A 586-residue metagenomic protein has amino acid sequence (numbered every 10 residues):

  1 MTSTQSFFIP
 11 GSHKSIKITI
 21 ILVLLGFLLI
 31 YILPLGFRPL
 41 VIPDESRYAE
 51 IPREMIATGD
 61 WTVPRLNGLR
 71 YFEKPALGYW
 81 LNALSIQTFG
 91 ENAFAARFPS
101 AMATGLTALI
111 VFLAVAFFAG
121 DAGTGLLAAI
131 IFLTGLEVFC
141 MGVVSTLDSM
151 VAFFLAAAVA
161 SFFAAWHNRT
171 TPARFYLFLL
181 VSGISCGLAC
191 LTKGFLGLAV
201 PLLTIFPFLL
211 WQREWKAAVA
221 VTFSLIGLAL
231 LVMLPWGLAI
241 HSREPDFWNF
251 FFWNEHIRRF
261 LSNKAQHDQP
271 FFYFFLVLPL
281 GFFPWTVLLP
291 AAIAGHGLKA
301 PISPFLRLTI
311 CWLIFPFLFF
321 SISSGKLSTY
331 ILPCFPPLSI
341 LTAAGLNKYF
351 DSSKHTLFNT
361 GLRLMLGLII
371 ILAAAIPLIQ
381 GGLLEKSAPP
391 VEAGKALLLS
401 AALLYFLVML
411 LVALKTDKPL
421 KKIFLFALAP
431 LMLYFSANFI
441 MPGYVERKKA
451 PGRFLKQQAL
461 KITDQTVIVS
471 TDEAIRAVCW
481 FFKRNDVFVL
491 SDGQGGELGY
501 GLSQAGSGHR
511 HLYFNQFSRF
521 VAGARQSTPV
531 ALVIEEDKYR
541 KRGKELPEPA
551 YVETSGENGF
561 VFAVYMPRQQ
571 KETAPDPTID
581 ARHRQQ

Functional and structural regions predicted by a protein language model:
T2-T356: Membrane-integral, polyisoprenol-dependent glycosyltransferases of the GT-C/oligosaccharyltransferase superfamily
T2-T4, Y176, L180, I184 (+1 more regions): Membrane-embedded architecture of ER/inner-membrane glycosylation machinery
